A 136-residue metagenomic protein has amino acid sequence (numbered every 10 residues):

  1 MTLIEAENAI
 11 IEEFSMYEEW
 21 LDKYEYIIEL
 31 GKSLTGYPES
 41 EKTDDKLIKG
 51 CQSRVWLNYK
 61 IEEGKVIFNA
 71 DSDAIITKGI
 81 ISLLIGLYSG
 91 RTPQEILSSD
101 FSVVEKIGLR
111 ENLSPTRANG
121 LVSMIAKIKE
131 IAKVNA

Functional and structural regions predicted by a protein language model:
L3-R54, I61-K65, R91, V104-A136: N-terminal intrinsically disordered, cationic/polar leader segments that include organellar targeting peptides
S72-A74: A short interface-forming secondary-structure element
T77: Short Cys/His-based metal-binding microdomains
I81-R91: Alpha-helical support elements that line or immediately flank enzyme active sites and cofactor-binding pockets
P93, S99: A domain-level signal for the structural core that forms small-molecule/cofactor-binding pockets and catalytic centers
